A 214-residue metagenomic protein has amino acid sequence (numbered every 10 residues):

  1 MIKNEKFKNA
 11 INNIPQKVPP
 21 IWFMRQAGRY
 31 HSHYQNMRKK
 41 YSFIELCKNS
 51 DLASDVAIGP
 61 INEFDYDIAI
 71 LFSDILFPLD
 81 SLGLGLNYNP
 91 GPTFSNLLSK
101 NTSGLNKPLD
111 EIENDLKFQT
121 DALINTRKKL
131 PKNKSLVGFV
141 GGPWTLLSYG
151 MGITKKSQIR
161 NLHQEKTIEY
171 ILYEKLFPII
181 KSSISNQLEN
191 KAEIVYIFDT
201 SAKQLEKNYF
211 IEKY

Functional and structural regions predicted by a protein language model:
M1-S81: N-terminal basic, low-complexity leaders that serve as flexible interaction/assembly modules and, when applicable, as
M24-R29, D74-L76, G91-P92, V140-K155: Short glycine-enriched loops at secondary-structure junctions
K40-L52, N106-L109, L146, K155: An N-terminal domain-start capping segment
S42, T102-E111, H163-I168: Short glycine/proline- and acidic residue-enriched helix-loop micro-motifs that form flexible lids or anion-recognition
D80-G83, T126: Pocket-flanking alpha-helical
N87-K100, K155-L162: A charged helix-plus-loop insertion that forms the helical arch/lid used to bind and gate nucleic-acid substrates
G91-K129: A gly/proline- and charged-residue-enriched helix-loop-helix capping module
D115-Y214: Active-site loop segments of alpha/beta catalytic cores
